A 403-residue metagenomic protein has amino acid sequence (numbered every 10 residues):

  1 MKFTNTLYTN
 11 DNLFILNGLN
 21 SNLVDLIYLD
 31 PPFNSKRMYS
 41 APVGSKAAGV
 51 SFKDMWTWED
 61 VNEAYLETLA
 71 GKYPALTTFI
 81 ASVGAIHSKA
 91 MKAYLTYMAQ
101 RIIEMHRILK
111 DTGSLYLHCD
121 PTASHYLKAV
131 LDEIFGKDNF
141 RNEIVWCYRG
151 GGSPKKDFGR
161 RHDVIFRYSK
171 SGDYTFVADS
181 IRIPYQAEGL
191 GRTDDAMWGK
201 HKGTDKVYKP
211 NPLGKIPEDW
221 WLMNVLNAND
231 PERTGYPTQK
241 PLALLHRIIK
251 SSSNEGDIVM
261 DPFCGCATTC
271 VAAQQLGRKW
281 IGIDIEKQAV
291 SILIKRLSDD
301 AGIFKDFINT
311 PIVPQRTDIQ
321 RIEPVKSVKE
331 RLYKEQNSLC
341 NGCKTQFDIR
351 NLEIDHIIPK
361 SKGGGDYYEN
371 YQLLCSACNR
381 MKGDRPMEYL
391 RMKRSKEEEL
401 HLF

Functional and structural regions predicted by a protein language model:
M1-I292, D366, R385: Core catalytic lobe of class I
S169, Y371-K393: Short Cys/His-centered divalent metal-binding micro-motifs
Q275, T345-Q346, N379-R380: Detector for the c-type heme attachment site
G282-V325: Cysteine-dependent PTP/DSP-like catalytic domain, specifically the C-terminal lobe
R316-V328, I354-K362: Short Cys/His-rich Zn2+-coordinating modules
P324-L352, C375: Short cysteine-rich loop/turn motifs with clustered Cys
T345-L373, R394: Histidine-centered nuclease catalytic patch
Y389-F403: Extended charged
